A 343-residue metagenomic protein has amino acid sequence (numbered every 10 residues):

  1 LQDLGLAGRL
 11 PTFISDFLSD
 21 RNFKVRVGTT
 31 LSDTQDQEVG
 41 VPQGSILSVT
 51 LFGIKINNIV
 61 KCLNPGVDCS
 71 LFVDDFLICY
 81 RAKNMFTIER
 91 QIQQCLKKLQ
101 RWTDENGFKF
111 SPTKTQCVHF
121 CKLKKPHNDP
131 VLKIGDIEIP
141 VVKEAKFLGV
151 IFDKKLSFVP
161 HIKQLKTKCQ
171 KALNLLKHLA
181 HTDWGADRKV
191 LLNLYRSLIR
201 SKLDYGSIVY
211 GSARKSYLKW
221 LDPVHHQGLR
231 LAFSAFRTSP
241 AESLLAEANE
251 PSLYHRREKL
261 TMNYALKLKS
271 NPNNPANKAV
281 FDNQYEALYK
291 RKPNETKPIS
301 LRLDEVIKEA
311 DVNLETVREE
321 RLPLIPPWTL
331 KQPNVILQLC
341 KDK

Functional and structural regions predicted by a protein language model:
L1, I14, V25, G44 (+10 more regions): Mobile genetic element proteins and their domesticated derivatives, centered on retroelements and DNA transposons
L1-L4, L77-R101, S157: Catalytic palm subdomain of template-directed nucleic-acid polymerases, centered on the conserved carboxylate motif
L1-P42, Y80-R81: Conserved pre-catalytic core of RNA-dependent polymerases
L31, Q94, K109-E144: Short, conserved micro-motifs composed of acidic
L31, V49-C79: Active-site palm subdomain of RNA-directed nucleic acid polymerases
V67, S111-Q116, G185-Y195, P240: Short amphipathic alpha-helical interface segments
K125-D136, L156, H181, K219-K343: RNase H-like, metal-dependent ribonuclease domains
D136-V209: Basic, alpha-helical interaction scaffolds
